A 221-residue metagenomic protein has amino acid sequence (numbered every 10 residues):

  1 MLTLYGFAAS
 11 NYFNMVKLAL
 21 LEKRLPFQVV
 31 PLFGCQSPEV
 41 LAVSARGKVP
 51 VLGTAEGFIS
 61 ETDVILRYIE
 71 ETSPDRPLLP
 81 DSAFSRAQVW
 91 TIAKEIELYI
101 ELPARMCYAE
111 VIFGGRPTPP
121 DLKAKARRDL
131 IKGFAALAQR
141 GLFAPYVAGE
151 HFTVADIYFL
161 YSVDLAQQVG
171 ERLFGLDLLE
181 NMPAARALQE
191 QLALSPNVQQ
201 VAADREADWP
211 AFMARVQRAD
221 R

Functional and structural regions predicted by a protein language model:
M1-A124, P145: GST-like domain detector, emphasizing the conserved glutathione-binding G-site in the N-terminal thioredoxin-like
G34-C35, F152, A207-D208: Positions that flank functional sites
L98-L194: GST-like fold's C-terminal all-alpha helical module
R105, A202-R205: Short coil/turn segments at secondary-structure boundaries
V147, V201-A202: Extracytoplasmic ligand-binding clamshell segments of periplasmic binding protein
S195-P196, Q200: A late-sequence structural motif
R205-R221: Acidic/histidine-enriched, glycine/proline-rich intrinsically disordered or flexible terminal extensions
